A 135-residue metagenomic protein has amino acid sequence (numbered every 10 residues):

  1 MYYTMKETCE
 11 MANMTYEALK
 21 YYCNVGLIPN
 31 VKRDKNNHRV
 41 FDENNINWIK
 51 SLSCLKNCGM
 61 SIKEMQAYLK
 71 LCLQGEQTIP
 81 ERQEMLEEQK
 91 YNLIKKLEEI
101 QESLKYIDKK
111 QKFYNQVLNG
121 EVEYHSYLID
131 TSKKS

Functional and structural regions predicted by a protein language model:
M1-K70: Basic helix-turn-helix/winged-helix DNA-binding cores and closely related short helical interaction motifs
E76-S135: C-terminal regulatory/oligomerization modules of transcriptional regulators
